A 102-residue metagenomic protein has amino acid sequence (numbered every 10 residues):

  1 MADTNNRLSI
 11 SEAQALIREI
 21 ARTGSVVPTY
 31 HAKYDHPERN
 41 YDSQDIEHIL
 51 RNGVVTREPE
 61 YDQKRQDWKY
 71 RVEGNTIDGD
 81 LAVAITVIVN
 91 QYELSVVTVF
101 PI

Functional and structural regions predicted by a protein language model:
M1-I102: Ribonuclease/tRNase effector modules and their secretory precursors
